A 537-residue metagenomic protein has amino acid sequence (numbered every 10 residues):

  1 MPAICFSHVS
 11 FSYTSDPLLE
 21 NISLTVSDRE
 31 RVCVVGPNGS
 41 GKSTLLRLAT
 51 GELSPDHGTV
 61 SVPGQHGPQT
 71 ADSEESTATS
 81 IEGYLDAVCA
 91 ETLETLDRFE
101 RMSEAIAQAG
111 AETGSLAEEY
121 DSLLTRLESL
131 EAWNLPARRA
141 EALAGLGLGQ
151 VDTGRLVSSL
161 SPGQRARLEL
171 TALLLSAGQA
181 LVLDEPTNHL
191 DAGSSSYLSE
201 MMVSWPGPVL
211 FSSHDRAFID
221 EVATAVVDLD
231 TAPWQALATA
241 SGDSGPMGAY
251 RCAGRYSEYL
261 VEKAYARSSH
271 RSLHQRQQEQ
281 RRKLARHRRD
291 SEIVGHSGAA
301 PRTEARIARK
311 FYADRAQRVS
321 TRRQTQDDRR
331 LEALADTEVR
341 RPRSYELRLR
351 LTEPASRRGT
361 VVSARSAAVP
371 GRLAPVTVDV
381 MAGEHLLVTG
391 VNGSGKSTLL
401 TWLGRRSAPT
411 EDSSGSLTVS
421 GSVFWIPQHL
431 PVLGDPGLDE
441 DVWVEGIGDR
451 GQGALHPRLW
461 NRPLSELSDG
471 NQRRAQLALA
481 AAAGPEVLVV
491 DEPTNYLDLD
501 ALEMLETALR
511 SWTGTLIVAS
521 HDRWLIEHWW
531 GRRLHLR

Functional and structural regions predicted by a protein language model:
M1-S269, P354-R537: ABC ATP-binding cassette signature C-motif
S115-A144, L148-G149, S268-A374: Flexible nucleotide-interacting loop at or near the entrance of a catalytic core
